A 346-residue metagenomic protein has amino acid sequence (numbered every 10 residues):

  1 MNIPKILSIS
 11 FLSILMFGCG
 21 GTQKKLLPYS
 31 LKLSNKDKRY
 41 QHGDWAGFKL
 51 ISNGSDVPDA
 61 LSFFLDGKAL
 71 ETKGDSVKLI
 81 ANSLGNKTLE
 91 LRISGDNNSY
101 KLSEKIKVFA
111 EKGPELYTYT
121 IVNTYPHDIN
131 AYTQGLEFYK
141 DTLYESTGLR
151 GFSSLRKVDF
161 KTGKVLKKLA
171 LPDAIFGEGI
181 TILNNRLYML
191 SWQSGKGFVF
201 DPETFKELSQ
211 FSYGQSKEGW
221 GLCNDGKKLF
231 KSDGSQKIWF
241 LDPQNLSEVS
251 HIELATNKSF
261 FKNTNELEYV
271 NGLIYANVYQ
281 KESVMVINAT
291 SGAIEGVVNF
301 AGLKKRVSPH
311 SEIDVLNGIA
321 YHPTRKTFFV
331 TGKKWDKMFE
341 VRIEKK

Functional and structural regions predicted by a protein language model:
F17-G18: C-terminal motif of bacterial Sec signal peptides marking the signal peptidase cleavage site
D75-N86: Solvent-exposed segments in extracellular or luminal domains encompassing
F109-N130, F160-L166: A short helix->beta-strand "capping" segment at the edge of beta-propeller domains
T120-P126, K164-A170, K206-S212, S250-S259 (+2 more regions): A short beta-strand motif characteristic of beta-propeller blades
V122-S154, L169-T181, G332-K334: Beta-strand-rich domains and repeat architectures in extracellular enzymes and scaffolds, especially beta-propellers
I129-K140, D173-N184, G214-G226, K258-V270 (+1 more regions): Beta-rich, blade/repeat-based domains predominating in secreted/periplasmic proteins but also intracellular
E145-R150, M189-S194, K231-S235, A276-Q280 (+1 more regions): Conserved beta-strand positions in repeat-built beta-propeller and related beta-rich domains
V158-G163, D201-F205, P243-L246, N288-G292 (+1 more regions): Short loop/turn segments that connect beta-strands within beta-propeller blades
